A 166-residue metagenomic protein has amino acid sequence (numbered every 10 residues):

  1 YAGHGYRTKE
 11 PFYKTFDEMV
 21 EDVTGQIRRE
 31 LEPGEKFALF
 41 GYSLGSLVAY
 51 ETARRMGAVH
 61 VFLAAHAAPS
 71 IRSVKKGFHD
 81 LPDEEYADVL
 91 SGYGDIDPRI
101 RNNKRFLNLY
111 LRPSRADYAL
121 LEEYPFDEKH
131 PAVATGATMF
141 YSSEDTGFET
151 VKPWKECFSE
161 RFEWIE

Functional and structural regions predicted by a protein language model:
Y1-E166: Non-catalytic, mobile gating and regulatory segments of ester bond hydrolases
